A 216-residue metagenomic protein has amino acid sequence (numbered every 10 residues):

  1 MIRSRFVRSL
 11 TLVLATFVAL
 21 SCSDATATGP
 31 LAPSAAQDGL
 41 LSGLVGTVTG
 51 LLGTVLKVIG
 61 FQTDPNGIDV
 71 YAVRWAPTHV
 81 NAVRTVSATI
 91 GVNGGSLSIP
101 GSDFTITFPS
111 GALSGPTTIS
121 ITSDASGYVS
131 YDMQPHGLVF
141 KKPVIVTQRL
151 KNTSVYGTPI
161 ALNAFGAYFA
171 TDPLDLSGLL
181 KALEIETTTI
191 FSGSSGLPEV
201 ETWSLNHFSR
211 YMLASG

Functional and structural regions predicted by a protein language model:
I2-T11: Bacterial N-terminal signal peptides that target proteins for export
V18-S21: C-terminal motif of bacterial Sec signal peptides marking the signal peptidase cleavage site
S23-T105, L113-I119, D124, H136-V139 (+1 more regions): Proteolytic cleavage junctions
T105, S130, I145-T147, T202: Beta-strand secondary-structure signal
F108: B-type heme-binding environments
G127-M133: Short beta-strand elements of extracellular/lumenal beta-sandwich folds
G137-Q148: Contiguous beta-strand segments within globular domains
